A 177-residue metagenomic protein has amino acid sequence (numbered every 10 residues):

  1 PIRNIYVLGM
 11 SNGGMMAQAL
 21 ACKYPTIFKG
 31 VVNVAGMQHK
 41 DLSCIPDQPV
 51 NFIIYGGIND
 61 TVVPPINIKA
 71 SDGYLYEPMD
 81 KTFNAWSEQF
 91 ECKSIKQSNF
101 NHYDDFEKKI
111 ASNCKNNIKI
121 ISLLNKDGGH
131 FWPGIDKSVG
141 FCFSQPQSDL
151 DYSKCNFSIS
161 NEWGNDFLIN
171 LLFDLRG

Functional and structural regions predicted by a protein language model:
P1-N12, C22-I27, I95: Gly/Ser-rich "nucleophile elbow"/oxyanion-hole loop immediately N-terminal to the catalytic nucleophile in hydrolases
Y6, N51-I53, I121: A structural signal for isolated positions on well-ordered beta-strands in alpha/beta enzyme cores
G9, A35, D127: Residues that line or immediately flank small-molecule/substrate-binding pockets and catalytic motifs
M16-L20: Hydrolases whose catalytic domains are alpha/beta-hydrolase-1, hotdog thioesterase, or metallo-beta-lactamase-like
Y24, K69-G73, G140-C142: Glycine-rich, phosphate-binding/catalytic loops in enzymes
K29-F106, I110-N116: The feature captures the conserved acid-bearing segment of alpha/beta-hydrolase catalytic domains
Y55, E77-P78, S87-G177: C-terminal catalytic histidine-bearing segment of alpha/beta-hydrolase fold enzymes
